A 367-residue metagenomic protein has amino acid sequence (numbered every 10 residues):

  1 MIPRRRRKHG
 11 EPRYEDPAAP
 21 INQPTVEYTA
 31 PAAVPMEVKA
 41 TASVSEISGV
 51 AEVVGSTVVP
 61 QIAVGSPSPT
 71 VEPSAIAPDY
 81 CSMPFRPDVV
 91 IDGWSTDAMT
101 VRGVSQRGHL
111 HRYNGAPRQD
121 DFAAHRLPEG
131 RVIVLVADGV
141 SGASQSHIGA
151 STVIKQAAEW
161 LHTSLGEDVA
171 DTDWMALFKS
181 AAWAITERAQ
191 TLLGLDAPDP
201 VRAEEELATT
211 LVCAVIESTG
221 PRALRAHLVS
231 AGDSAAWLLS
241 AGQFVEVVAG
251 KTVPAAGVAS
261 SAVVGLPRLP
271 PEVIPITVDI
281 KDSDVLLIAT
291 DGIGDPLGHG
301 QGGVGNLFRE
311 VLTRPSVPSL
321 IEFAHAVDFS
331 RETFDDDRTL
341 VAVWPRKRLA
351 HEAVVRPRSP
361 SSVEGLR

Functional and structural regions predicted by a protein language model:
M1-I76, C81-S82, L195-P198, G257-R367: C-terminal catalytic subdomain
P20-Q23, E27-P31, I47, S56-E159 (+1 more regions): N-terminal entry segment of metal-dependent catalytic domains or homologous docking segments
A116-H125, E204-E217, P221-A223, H227 (+1 more regions): Acidic loop->beta-strand submotif enriched in PP2C/PPM serine/threonine phosphatases
R126-E129, E217-G220, G232, L239-Q243 (+1 more regions): Short acidic-glycine loop/turn motifs at beta-strand connectors
V134-D138, V229, L287-A289: Short hydrophobic beta-strand that contains or immediately precedes a catalytic carboxylate
A143-S146, L238-L239, P296-G298, H351-E352: Short helix/loop capping segments that flank catalytic or ligand/cofactor-binding pockets
K155-L195, N306-F329: Helix-loop-helix
V169-L239, P271-D279: Catalytic core of PPM/PP2C metal-dependent serine/threonine phosphatase domains
